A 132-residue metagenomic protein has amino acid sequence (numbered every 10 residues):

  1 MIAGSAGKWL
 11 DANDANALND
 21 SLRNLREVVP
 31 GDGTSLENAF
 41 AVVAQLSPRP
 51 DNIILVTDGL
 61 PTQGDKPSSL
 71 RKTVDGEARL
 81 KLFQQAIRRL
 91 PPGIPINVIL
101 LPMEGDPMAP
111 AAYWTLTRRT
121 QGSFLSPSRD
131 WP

Functional and structural regions predicted by a protein language model:
M1, D58: MIDAS-like acidic motif and immediate structural context at the N-terminus of von Willebrand factor A/I domains
G4: Conserved functional hotspot residues or short segments at active or partner-binding sites across diverse domains
K8-P50, P61-T62, L100-M108: Von Willebrand factor
R26-V29, G59-R119, L125-P127: VWA/integrin I-like adhesion module and closely mimicked acidic/polar interface patches used
N52-I54: Structural motif
D130-P132: Short, solvent-exposed mixed-charge patches
